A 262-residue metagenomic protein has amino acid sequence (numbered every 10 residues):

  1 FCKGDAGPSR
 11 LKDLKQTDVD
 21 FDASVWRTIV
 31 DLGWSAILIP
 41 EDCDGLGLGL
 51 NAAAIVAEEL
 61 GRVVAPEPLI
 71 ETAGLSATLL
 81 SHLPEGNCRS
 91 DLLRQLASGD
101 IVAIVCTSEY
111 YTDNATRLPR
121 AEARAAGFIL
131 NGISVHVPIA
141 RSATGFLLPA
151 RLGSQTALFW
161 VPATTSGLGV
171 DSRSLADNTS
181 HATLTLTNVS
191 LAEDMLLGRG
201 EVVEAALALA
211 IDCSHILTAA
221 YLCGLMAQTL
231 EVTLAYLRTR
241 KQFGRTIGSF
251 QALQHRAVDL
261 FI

Functional and structural regions predicted by a protein language model:
F1-I70, D91: Amphipathic, small/basic residue-rich leader segments at the start of a protein or domain
C2, G33, P40, V56 (+5 more regions): Buried hydrophobic positions in well-ordered alpha/beta secondary-structure cores of metabolic enzymes
G47-V56, A97, A115-R117, L191: Structural signature of FAD isoalloxazine-binding scaffolds in flavoprotein oxidoreductases
R62, V170-I262: Glycine-rich beta->alpha junctions and the first turn(s) of the following alpha-helix
E67-G86: N-terminal glycine-rich flavin-associated loop
S98-Y110: A short, Trp-centered hydrophobic/proline-enriched beta-strand micro-motif
C106, G127, N131-G169: A short core secondary-structure module
A115-N131: Cytochrome P450 C-terminal beta-domain/meander region
